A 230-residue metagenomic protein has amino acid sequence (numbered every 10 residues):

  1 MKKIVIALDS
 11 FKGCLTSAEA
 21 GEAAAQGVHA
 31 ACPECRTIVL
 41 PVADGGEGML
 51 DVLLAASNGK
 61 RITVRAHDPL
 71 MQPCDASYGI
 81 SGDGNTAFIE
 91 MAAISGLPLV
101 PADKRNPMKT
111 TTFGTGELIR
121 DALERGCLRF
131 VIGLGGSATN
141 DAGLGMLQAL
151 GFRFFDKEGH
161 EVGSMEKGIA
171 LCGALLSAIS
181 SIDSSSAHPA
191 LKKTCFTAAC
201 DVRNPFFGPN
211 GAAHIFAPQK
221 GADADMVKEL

Functional and structural regions predicted by a protein language model:
M1-L134, A138-L230: N-terminal loops that bind phosphate or other acidic moieties and the adjacent beta-alpha structural core
